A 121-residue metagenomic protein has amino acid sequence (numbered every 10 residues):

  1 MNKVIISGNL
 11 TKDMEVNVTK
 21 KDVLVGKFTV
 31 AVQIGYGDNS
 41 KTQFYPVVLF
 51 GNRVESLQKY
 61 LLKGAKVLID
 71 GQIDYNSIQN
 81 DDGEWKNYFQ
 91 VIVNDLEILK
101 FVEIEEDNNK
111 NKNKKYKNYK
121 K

Functional and structural regions predicted by a protein language model:
M1, M14-D22, S40, K59 (+2 more regions): Acidic, gly/ser/pro-rich intrinsically disordered tails
M1, V25-K27, F44, Y88 (+1 more regions): Hydrophobic residues on conserved beta-strands that form the core of alpha/beta folds
I5-K12, V30, K63-D74, V93-L96: OB-fold and OB-like beta-barrel modules that bind single-stranded nucleic acids
D13-E15, Q33-G37, N52, N76-I78 (+1 more regions): Short coil/turn motifs at secondary-structure junctions
N17-V32, N87-F89: Short aromatic-glycine-enriched beta-strand elements
I34-Y60: Glycine-rich strand-loop-strand elements at beta-sheet edges
F50-K86: Beta-rich strand-turn-strand
S77-V102: C-terminal structural segments of small proteins and small subunits
